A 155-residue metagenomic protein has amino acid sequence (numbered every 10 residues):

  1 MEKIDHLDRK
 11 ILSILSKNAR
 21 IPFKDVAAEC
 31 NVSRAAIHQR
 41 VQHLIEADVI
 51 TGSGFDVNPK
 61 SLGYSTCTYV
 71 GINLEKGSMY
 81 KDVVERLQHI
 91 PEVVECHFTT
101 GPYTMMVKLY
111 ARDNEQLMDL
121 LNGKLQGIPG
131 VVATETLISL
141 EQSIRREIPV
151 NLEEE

Functional and structural regions predicted by a protein language model:
M1-E155: A compositional/biophysical signature of low hydrophobicity enriched in polar/charged and small residues
